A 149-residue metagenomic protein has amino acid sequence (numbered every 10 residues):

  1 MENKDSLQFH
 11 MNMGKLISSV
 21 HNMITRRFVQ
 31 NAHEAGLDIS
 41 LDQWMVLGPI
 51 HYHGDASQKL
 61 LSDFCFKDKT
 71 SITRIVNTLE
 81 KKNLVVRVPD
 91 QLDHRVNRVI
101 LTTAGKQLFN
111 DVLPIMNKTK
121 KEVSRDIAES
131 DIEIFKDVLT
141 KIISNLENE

Functional and structural regions predicted by a protein language model:
M1-A35: N-terminal leader segment of winged-helix/HTH proteins
M1-S6, E129-E149: C-terminal regulatory/oligomerization modules of transcriptional regulators
F9, I39, M116: Residue-level marker of regulatory loop/turn positions in helix-turn-helix DNA-binding domains and in histidine
V20, I24-R27, N31, C65 (+2 more regions): Alpha-helical linker/hinge and terminal dimerization helices associated with HTH transcriptional regulators
N22, R26-T70: N-terminal helix-turn-helix DNA-binding core of bacterial DNA-binding proteins
N77-D137: Charged, amphipathic alpha-helical coiled-coil/dimerization segments
